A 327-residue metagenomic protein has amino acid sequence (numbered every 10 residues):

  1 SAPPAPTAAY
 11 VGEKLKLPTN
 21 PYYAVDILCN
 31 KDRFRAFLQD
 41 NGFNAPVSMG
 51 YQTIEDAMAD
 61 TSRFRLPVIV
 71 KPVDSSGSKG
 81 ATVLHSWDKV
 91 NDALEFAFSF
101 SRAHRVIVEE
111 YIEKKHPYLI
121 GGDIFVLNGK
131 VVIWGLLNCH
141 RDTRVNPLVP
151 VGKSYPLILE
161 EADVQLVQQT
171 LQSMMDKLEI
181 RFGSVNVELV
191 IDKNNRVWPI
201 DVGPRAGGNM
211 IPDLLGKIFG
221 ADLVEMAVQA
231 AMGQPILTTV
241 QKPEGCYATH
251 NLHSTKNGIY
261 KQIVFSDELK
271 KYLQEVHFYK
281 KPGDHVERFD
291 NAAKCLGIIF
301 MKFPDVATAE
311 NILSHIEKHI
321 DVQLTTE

Functional and structural regions predicted by a protein language model:
S1-N30, G42-G50: A short, GP-enriched loop/loop-strand-helix hinge that lies immediately N-terminal to, or at the N-terminal rim
I27-I107, H116, S154-S173, A307 (+1 more regions): Active-site nucleotide/adenylate-binding loops and adjacent lid/helix of ATP-dependent enzymes
A81-V197: Internal nucleotide-binding/catalytic subdomain
T82, E110, P156, G216 (+1 more regions): Short, well-ordered beta-strand elements within core beta-sheets of diverse protein domains
Q165-V187, K193-N194, G203-G258: Active-site "cap" helix and flanking loop/linker of ATP-utilizing ligase/carboxylase catalytic domains
V228-E327: Peripheral (often C-terminal) accessory segments that flank ATP-dependent C-N-forming ligase machineries
